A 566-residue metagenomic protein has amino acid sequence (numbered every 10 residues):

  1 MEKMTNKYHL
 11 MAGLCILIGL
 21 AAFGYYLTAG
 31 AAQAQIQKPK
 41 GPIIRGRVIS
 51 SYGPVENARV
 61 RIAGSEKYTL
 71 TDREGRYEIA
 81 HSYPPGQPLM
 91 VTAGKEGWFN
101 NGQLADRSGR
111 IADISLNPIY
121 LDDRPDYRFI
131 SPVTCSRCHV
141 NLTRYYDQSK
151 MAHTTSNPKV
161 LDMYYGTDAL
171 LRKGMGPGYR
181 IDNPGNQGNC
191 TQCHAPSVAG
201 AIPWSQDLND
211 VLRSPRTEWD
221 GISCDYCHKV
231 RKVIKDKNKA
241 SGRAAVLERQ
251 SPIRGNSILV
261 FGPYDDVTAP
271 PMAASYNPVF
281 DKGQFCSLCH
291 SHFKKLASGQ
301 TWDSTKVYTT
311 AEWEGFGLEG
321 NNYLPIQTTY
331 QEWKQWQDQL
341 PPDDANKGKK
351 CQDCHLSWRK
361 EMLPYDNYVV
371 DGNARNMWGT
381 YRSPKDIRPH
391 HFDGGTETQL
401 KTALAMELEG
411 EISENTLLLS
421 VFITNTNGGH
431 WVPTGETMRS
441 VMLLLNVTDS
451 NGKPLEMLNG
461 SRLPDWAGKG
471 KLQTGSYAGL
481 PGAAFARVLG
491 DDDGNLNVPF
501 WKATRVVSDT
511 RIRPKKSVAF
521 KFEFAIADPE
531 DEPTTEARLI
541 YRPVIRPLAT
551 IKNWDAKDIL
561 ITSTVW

Functional and structural regions predicted by a protein language model:
Y26-I43, A405, I412-E414: Beta-strand-rich domain onsets/edges
Q35-Q37, A105-R128: Extracellular beta-sheet/turn segments enriched in Thr/Pro/Gly and aliphatic residues
P39-A58, Y83: Structural motif
E56-R59, S65-A80: Short, acidic Ser/Thr/Gly-rich low-complexity loop/linker segments typical of extracellular and cell-surface proteins
Y77-I79, A112, V518-F522: Short strand-edge motifs at loop-to-beta-strand transitions and within beta-strands of extracellular beta-rich domains
P84, A525-E530: Short, surface-exposed loop/turn segments at beta-strand-coil junctions that are enriched for proline with nearby
P84-A105: A short, solvent-exposed loop/turn motif at the edges and junctions of modular extracellular/periplasmic domains
L142-Y179, S205-R513, F522, I526 (+2 more regions): Primarily the internal scaffold of c-type cytochrome electron-transfer domains, especially repeated/multiheme c-type
